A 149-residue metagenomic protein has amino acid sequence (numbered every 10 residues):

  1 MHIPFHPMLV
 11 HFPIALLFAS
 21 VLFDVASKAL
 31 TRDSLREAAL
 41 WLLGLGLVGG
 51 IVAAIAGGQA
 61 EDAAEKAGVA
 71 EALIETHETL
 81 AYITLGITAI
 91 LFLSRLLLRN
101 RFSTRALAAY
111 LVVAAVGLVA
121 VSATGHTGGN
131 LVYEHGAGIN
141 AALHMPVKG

Functional and structural regions predicted by a protein language model:
M1-G149: Polytopic transmembrane helical bundles with strong interfacial aromatic enrichment
